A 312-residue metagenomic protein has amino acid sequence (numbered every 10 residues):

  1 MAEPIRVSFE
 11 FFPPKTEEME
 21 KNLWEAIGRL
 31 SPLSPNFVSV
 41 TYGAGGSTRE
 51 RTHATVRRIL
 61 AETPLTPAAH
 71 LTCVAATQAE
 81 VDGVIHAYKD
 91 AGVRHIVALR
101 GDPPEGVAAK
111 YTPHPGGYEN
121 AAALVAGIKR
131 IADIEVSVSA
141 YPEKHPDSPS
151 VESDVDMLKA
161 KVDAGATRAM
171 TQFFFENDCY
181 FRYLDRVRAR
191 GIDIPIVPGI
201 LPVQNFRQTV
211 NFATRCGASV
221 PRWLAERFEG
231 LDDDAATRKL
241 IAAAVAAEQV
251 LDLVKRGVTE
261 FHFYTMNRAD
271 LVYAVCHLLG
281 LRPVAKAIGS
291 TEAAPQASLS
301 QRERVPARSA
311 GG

Functional and structural regions predicted by a protein language model:
M1-V40: Conserved N-terminal beta1-alpha1 strand-loop-helix module at the mouth
R6-N22, P67-A79, E135-S153, G230-A244: Active-site mouth loops of central-metabolism enzymes
E10, V38, Y88, K161 (+3 more regions): Conserved, mostly hydrophobic/aromatic
F11-P14, T41-G45, H70-A76, L99-D102 (+5 more regions): Active-site beta-loop-alpha junctions enriched in small/polar residues
E17-L30, T52, Q78-I85, S150-A160 (+1 more regions): Short, acidic/polar
E18, P115-Y141, A189-A243, E248-Q249 (+1 more regions): Active-site pocket-lining/capping segments in soluble small-molecule metabolic enzymes
M19-E20, G46-R58, T77-G83, D102-I128 (+4 more regions): Active-site-adjacent beta->alpha loops and helix N-cap segments on the catalytic face of soluble alpha/beta enzymes
R302-R304: Glycine-biased, low-complexity coil/linker segments
